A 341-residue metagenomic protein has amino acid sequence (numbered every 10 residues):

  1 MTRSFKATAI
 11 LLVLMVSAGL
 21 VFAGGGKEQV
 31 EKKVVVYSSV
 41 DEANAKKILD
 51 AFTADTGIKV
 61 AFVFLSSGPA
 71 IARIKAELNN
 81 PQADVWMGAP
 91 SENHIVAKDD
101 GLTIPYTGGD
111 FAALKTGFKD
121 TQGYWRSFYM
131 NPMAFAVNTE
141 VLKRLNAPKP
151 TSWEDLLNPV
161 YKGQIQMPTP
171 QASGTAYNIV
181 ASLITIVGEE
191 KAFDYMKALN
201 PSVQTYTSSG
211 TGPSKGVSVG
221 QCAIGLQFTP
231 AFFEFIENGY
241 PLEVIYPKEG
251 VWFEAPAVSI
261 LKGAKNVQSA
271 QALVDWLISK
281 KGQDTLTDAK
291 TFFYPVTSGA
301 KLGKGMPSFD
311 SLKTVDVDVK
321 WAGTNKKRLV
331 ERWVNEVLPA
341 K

Functional and structural regions predicted by a protein language model:
M1-V34, A340-K341: Short, low-complexity disordered leader/linker segments with a strong preference for bacterial N-terminal type II
F22-V85: Conserved N-terminal structural module of periplasmic/extracytoplasmic solute-binding proteins
S39-K46, L65, P69, Q82-Q221: Extracytoplasmic ligand-binding site segments that recognize negatively charged/polar headgroups
E92-V96, S218, A223-P241: A ligand-binding cleft/hinge motif common to bilobed small-molecule-binding domains
N131, Y195-N200, Y206-T207, N238-K262 (+1 more regions): Periplasmic-binding protein-like
A136-V141, A181, E254-N266, T285-L286: A bilobed periplasmic-binding-protein/Venus flytrap-type ligand-binding module shared by bacterial periplasmic
L261-V317: Mature extracytoplasmic/periplasmic domains
K304-K341: Extracellular/periplasmic bilobal clamshell ligand-binding domains
